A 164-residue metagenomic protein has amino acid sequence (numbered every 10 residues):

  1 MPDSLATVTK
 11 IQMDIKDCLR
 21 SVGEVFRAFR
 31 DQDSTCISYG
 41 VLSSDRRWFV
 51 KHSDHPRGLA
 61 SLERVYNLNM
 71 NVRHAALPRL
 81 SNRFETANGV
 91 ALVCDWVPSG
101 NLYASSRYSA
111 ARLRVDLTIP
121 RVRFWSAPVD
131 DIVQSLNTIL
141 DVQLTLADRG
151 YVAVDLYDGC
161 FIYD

Functional and structural regions predicted by a protein language model:
M1-R27: Juxta-kinase regulatory segment immediately upstream of eukaryotic protein kinase catalytic domains
F26-N67: ATP-binding glycine-rich loop module of kinase domains
N67-A75: Structural motif at the C-terminus of the N-lobe alphaC helix and the adjacent alphaC-beta4 loop of the Hanks-type
R79-V90: Short beta-strand micro-motifs within the conserved protein kinase catalytic domain, predominantly in the N-lobe
G89-N101: Conserved short submotifs of the Hanks-type protein kinase catalytic core that shape the nucleotide-binding pocket
P98-P120: Structural motif in protein kinase domains
Q143-Y163: Catalytic-loop of the protein kinase fold
